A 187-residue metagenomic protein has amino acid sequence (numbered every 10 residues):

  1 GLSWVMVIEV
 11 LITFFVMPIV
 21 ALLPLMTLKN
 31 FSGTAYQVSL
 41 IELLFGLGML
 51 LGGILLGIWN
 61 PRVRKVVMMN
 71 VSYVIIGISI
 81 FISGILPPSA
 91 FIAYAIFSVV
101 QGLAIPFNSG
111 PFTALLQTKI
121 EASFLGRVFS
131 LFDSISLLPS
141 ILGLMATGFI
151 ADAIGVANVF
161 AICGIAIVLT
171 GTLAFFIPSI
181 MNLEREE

Functional and structural regions predicted by a protein language model:
G1-I12, A90: Juxtamembrane cytosolic amphipathic helices that cap and anchor the N-termini of specific transmembrane helices
L2, M17, L23-E187: C-terminal transmembrane bundle of multi-pass solute transporters/carriers
